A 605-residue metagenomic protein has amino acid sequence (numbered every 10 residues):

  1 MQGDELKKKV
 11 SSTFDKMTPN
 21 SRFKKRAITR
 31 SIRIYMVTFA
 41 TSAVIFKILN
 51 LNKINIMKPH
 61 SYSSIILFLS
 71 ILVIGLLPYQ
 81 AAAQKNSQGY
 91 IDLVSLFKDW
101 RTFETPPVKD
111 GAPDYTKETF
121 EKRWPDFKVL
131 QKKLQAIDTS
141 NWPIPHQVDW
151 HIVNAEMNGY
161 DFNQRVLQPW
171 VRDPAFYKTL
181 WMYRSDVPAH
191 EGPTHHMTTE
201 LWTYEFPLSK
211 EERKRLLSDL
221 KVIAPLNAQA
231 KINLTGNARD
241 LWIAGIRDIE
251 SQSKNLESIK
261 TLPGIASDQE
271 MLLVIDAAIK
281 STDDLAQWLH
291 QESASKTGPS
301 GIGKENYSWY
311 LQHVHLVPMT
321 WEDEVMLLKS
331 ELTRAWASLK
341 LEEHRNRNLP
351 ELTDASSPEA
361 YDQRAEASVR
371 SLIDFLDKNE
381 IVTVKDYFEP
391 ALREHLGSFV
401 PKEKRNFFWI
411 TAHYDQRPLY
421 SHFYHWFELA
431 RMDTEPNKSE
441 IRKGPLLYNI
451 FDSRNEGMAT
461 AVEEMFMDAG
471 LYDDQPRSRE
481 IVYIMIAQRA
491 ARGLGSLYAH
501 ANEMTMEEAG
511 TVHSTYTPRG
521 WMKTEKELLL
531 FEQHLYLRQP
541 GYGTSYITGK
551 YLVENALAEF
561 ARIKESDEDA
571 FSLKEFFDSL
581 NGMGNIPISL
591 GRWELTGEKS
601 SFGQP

Functional and structural regions predicted by a protein language model:
Q2, T18, T29-R30, V37 (+2 more regions): Position-driven detector of the extreme protein N-terminus
K7-K9, M17-N20, K25-R26, I48-N50: Polybasic, lysine-rich low-complexity intrinsically disordered segments
S11-S12, S21, S31, S42: Serine residues within intrinsically disordered or low-complexity segments
T38, I45-I56: Short, Lys/Arg-enriched N-terminal segments with co-localized hydrophobic residues within the first ~10-30 amino acids
K58-L67: Bacterial N-terminal signal peptides that target proteins for export
I66-L76: Bacterial N-terminal signal peptides
A83-P605: N-terminal maturation segment of proteins
